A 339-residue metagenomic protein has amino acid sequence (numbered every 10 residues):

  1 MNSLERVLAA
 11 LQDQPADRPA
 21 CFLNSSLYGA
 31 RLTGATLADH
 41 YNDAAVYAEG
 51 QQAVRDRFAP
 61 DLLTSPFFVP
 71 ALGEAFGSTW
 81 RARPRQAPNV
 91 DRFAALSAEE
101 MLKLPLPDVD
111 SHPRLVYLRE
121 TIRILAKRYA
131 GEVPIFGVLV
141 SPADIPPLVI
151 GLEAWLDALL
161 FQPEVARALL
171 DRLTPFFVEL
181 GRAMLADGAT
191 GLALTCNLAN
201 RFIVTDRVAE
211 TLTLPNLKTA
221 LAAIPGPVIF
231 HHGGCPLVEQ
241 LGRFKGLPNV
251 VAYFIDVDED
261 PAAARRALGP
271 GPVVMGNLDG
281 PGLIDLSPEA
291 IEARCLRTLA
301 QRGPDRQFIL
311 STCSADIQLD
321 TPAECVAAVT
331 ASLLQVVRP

Functional and structural regions predicted by a protein language model:
M1-Y28, A35-A38, D61, S65 (+3 more regions): Active-site loop segments of alpha/beta catalytic cores
G29-F58: Active-site-flanking structural segment that lines cofactor/substrate pockets
G34, G73-G77, L125: Pocket-flanking alpha-helical
Q51-R81: Glycine-rich, N-terminal phosphate-binding loop and its surrounding beta-alpha-beta segment
R92-L102: Membrane-interface helix-loop-helix modules in multi-pass inner-membrane proteins
